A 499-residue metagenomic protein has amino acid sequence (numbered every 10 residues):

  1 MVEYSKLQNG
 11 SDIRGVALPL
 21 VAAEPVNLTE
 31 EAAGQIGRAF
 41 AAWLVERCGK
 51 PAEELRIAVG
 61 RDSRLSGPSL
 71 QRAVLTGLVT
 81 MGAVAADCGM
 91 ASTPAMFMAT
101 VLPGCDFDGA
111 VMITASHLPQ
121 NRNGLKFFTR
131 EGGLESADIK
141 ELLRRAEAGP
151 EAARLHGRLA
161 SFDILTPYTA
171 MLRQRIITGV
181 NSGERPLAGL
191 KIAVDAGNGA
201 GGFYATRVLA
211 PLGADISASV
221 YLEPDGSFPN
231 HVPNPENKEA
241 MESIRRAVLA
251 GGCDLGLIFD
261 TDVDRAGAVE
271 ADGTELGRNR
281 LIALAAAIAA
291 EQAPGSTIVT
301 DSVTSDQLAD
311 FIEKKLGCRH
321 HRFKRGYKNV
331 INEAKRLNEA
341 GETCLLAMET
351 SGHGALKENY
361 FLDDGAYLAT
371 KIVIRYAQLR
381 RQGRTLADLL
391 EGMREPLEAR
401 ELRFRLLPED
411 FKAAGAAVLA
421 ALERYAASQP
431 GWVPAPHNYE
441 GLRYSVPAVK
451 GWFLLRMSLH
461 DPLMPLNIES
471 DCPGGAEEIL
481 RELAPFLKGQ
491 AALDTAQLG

Functional and structural regions predicted by a protein language model:
M1-V74, R158-G189: An N-terminal, well-structured beta->alpha segment
S5-V21, A196, L346-T350, Y360-G365: Conserved phosphate/anionic-ligand binding catalytic regions in large, soluble enzymes, centered on
D12, V59, M96, V111 (+12 more regions): Buried hydrophobic positions in well-ordered alpha/beta secondary-structure cores of metabolic enzymes
A42, E46, K50, R56-R122 (+1 more regions): N-terminal small/polar loop signature for handling phosphorylated ligands or for N-terminal nucleophile
P51-D62, K191-A193, S296-S302, L345: Short glycine-rich phosphate-binding loop at a beta-alpha junction
C88-G89, T93, L143-Q174, R185 (+2 more regions): Proline/glycine-rich low-complexity loops and linkers
G104, N121-V248: Gly/Ser/Thr-enriched, mixed-charge loops and adjacent short helices that form phosphate/oxyanion-binding elements
A293-N467, P473-G499: Phosphate-binding and adjacent anionic-ligand microenvironments
